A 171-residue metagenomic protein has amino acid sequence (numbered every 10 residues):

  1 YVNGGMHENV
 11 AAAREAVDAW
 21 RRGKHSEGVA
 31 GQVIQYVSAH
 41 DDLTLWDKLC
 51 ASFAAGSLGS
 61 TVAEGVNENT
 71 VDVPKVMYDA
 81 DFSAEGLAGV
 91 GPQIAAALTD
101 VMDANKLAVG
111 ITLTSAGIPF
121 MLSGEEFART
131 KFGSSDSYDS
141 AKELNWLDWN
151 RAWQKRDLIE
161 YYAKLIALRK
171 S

Functional and structural regions predicted by a protein language model:
Y1-G28, F127-K164, L168: Active-site-proximal helices and loops of the catalytic beta/alpha 8
Y1-M121, F127: Conserved alpha/beta catalytic core and glycan-binding cleft of carbohydrate-active enzymes
S171: A glycine-rich beta-turn/hairpin centered on an aromatic-Pro dipeptide
